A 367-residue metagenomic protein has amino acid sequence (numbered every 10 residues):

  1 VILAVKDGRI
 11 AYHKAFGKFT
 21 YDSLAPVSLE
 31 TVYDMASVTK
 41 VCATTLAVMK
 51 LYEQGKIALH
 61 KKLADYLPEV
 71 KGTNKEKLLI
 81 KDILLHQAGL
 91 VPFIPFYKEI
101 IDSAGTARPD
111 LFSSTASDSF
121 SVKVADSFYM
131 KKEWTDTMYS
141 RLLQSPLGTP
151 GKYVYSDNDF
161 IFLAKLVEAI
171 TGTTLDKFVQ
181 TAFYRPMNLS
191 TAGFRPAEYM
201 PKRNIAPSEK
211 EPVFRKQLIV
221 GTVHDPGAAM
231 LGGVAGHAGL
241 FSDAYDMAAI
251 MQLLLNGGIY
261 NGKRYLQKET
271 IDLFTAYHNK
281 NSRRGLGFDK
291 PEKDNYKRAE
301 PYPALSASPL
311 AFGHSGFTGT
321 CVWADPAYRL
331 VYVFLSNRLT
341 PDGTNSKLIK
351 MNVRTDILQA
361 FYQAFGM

Functional and structural regions predicted by a protein language model:
V1-M35, K56-A58, L218, D225 (+2 more regions): Short, conserved catalytic-motif segment at the N-terminal edge
V1-P26, L59, A125-E133, A192 (+2 more regions): A short, well-structured edge-of-sheet supersecondary motif
G8, D34-H60, F160-E168, M247-I250 (+2 more regions): Active-site SXXK
H13-F16, F93-E99, F194-R195, L335 (+1 more regions): Short, solvent-exposed loop/turn and secondary-structure capping segments
K14, I57, K61, L78 (+1 more regions): Short beta-to-alpha loop/turn elements within the nucleotide-binding domains of ABC transporters
A58-T73, R185-P186: Short, glycine/proline-biased beta-turn/loop segments that scaffold the active-site neighborhood
K75-P309: Short, surface-exposed loop or secondary-structure junction motifs that flank catalytic or metal-binding residues
H314-M367: Structured C-terminal helix/loop/strand segments within mature extracytoplasmic catalytic/sensor domains
